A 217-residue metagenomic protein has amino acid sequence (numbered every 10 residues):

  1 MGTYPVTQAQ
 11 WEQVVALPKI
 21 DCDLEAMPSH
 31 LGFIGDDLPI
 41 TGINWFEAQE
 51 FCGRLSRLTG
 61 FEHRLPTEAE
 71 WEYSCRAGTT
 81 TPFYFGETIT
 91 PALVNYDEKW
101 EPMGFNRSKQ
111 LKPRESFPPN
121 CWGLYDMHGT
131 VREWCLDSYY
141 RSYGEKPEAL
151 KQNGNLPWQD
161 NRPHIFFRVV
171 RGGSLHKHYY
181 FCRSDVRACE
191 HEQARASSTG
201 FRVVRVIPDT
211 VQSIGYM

Functional and structural regions predicted by a protein language model:
M1-D21, N44, G129, I207: A short glycine-rich, aromatic-capped structural motif
G2, C135, R202-V204: Residues within well-ordered beta-strands of beta-sheet-rich folds
T3-Y4, T41-W45, F117, E192-A196: Aromatic-acidic/polar surface patches that form glycan- and anion
Q8-Q10, H178-F181, Q212-S213: Short, solvent-exposed loop/turn elements at domain surfaces
S29-V186: Functional-site microenvironments in short loops/helix caps that host divalent-cation chemistry
H176-Y180, C189-T199: Repeated polar recognition positions within modular binding domains
A196-Q212: Short, structured beta-strand segments at or near domain termini in extracellular proteins/domains
Y216-M217: Short, solvent-exposed mixed-charge patches
